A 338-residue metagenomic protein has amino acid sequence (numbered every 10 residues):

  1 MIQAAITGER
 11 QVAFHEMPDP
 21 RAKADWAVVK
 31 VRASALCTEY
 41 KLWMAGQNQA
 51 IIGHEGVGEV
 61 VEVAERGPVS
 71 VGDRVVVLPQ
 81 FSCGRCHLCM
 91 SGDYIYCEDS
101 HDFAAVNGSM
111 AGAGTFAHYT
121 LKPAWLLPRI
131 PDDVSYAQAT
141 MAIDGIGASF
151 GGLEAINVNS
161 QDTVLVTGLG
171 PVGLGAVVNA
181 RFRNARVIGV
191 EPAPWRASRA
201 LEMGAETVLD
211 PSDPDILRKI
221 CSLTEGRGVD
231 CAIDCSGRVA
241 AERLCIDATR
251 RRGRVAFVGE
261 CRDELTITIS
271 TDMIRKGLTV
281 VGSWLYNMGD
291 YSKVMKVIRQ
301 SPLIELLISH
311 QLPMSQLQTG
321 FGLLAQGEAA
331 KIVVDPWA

Functional and structural regions predicted by a protein language model:
Q3, R243-D247, M288-A338: C-terminal hydrophobic helical "lid"/dimerization subdomain of Rossmann-like NAD(P)H-dependent oxidoreductases
P18-S34, M44-M90, P131-V134: Glycine-rich beta-strand-centered segment in the early N-terminal region that forms part of a ligand/cofactor-binding
L42, C83-T167: NAD(P)H dinucleotide-binding glycine-rich loop of Rossmann-like/cofactor-binding domains, especially the beta1-alpha1
V69-S70, V158, T249: Short, well-ordered loop/turn sites that connect or cap secondary structure elements
R74, D132-D213, R218: Mid-domain Rossmann-like dinucleotide-binding core that forms the NAD(H)/NADP(H) cofactor-binding site
Q161, A205, G228-V229, I304: Local beta-strand N-terminus motif with an aromatic residue
L223-C231: A glycine-rich helix->loop->beta "capping" turn within Rossmann-like NAD(P)(H)-dependent oxidoreductase domains
V239-Q300, P336-A338: Glycine-rich phosphate-binding loop and adjacent beta-alpha segment of Rossmann(oid) nucleotide-cofactor-binding
